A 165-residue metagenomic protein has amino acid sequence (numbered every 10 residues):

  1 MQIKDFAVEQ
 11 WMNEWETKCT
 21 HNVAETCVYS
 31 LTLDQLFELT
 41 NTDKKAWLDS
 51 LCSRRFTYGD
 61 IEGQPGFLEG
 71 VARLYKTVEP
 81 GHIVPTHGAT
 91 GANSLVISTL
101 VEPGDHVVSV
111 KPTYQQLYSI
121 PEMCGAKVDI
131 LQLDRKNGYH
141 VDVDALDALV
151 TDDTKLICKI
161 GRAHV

Functional and structural regions predicted by a protein language model:
Q2-G88: N-terminal small-domain helix-loop-helix segment of the aminotransferase-like
W11-E14, V96, A145-L149: CheY-like receiver
L74-T77, I97-V101: Glycine-rich helix-loop-beta junction characteristic of Rossmann-like nucleotide cofactor-binding loops
G81, T99-P121, D134: Conserved PLP-anchoring active-site segment centered on the Schiff-base-forming lysine
M123-V128: A short helix-loop-beta submotif of the ANL/AMP-binding
R135-R162: Active-site phosphate-binding strand-loop segment of PLP-dependent enzymes
